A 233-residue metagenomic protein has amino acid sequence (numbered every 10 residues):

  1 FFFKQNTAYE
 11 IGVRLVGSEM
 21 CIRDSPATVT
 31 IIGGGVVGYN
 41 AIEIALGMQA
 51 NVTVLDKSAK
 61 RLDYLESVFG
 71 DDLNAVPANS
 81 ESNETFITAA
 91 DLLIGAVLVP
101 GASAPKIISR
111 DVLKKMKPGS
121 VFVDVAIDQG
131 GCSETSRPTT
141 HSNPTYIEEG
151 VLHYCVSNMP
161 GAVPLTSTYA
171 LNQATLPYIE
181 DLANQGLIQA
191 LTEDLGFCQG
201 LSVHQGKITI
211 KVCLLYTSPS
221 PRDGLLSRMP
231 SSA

Functional and structural regions predicted by a protein language model:
F1-G17, I22, Y216-A233: Single conserved hydrophobic/aromatic residue that forms the stacking wall/gate of nucleotide- or nucleobase-binding
S18, I127, C132-L215: Adenosine-phosphate binding glycine-rich loop
S18, R23-A90, G95: Glycine-rich phosphate/diphosphate-binding loop of Rossmann-like nucleotide-binding domains
A41, A104-P105, C132-E134, L165 (+1 more regions): Short glycine-/acidic-enriched loop or helix-start segments at secondary-structure transitions that form or flank
M48-N51, L55, L65-D72, A96 (+7 more regions): Change "in soluble alpha/beta enzymes" to "in soluble alpha/beta proteins
A59, I127-G131, D223: Short, glycine/acidic-enriched loop or turn micro-motifs at the edges of active sites
F69-E149: Rossmann-like adenosine-cofactor binding region
